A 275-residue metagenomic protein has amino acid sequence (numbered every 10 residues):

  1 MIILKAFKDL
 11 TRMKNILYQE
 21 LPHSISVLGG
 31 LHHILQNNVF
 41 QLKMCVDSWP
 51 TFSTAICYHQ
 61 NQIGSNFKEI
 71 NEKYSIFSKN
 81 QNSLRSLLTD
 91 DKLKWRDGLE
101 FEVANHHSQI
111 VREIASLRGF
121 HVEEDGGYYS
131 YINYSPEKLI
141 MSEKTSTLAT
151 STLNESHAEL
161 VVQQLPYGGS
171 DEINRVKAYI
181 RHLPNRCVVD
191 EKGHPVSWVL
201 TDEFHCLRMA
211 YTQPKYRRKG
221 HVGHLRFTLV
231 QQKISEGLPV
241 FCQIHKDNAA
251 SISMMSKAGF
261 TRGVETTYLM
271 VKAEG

Functional and structural regions predicted by a protein language model:
M1-V27, Y128, Y134-E172: Short amphipathic alpha-helix that is part of the acyltransferase structural core
Q41-L42, S48-L148, L269-V271: Acyl-donor-binding surface of acyltransferase catalytic domains
Q41-Y58, R181-S197: Conserved beta-hairpin
Q81-D90, R218-I234, I252-K257: Conserved acetyl-CoA-binding loop-helix of GNAT-fold acetyltransferases
H107-H121, K246-V264: Conserved active-site alpha-helix within GNAT-family acetyltransferase domains
G168-K215: A conserved beta-strand-loop-helix scaffold within acyl/acetyltransferase catalytic domains
L207, V240-I244: Conserved hydrophobic beta-strand within the GNAT/NAT acetyltransferase core sheet that lines the active-site cleft
V264-G275: C-terminal helix/juxtamembrane-tail motif
